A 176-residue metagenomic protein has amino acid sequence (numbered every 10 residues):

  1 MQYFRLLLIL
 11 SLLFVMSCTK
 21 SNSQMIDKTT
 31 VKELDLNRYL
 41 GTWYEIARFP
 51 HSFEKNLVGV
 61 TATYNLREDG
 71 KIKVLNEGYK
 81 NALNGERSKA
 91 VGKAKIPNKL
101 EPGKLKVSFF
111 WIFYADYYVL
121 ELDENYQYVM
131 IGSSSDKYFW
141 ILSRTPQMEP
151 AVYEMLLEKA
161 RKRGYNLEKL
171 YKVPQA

Functional and structural regions predicted by a protein language model:
M1-L7: Bacterial N-terminal signal peptides that target proteins for export
L7-V15: Bacterial N-terminal signal peptides
C18-A176: A beta-rich soluble binding module of mature secreted/lumenal proteins
